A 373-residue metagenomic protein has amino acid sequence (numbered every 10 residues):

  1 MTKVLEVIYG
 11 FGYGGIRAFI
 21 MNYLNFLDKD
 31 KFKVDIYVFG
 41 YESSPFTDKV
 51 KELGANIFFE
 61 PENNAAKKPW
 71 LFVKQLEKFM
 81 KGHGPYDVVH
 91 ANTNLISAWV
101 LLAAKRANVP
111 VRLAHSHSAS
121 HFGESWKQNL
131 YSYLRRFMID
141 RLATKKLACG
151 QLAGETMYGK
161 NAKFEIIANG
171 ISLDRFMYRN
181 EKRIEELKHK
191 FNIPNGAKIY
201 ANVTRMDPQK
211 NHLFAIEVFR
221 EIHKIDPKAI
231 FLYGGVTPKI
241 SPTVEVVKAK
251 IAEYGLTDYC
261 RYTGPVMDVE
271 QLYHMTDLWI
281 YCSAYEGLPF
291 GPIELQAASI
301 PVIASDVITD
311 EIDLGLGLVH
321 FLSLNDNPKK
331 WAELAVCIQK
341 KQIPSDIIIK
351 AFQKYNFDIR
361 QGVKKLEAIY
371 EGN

Functional and structural regions predicted by a protein language model:
G14-N22, K198, N202-E221, E245: A conserved mid-protein helix/loop that constitutes part of the nucleotide-sugar donor-binding site
I36-S44, I171, V203, I230-E245: Glycosyltransferase donor-sugar binding loop
V38, P301-D306, E311: Short hydrophobic beta-strand element within catalytic cores of glycosyltransferases and related nucleotide-activated
N64-L71, E155-Y158, G170-K190, N195-G196 (+2 more regions): Acidic anion/phosphate-binding donor-loop and adjacent secondary structure in glycosyltransferase catalytic cores
A91-S97, S116: Short His-centered aromatic/hydrophobic patch
R141-K182, F321: Donor nucleotide-sugar binding/catalytic pocket of nucleotide-sugar-dependent glycosyltransferases
V244-G264: Nucleotide-activated donor-binding/catalytic signature segment of Leloir-type glycosyltransferases, i.e., the conserved
P265, A284: Aromatic "clamp/platform" in nucleotide-sugar-dependent glycosyltransferases that forms part of the donor/acceptor
